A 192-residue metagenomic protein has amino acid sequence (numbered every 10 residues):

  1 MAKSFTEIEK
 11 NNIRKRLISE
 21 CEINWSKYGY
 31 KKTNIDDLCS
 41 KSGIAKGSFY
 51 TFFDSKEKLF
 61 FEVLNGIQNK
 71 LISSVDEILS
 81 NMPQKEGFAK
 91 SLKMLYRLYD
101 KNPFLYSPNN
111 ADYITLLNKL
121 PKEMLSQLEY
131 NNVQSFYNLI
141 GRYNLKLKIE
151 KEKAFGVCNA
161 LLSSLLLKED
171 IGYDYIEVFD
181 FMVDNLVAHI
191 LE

Functional and structural regions predicted by a protein language model:
M1-Y28, K32-D37, K41: Basic, helix-initiating cap at the start of DNA-binding domains
G43-F53: Short hydrophobic/aromatic patch on the recognition helix
S55-F60: Short amphipathic alpha-helical segment with a characteristic S/N-K-E followed by hydrophobic residues
E62, D76-K101: Hydrophobic alpha-helical connector segments
N65-L71: Short, basic, alpha-helical segments at the C-terminal edge of helix-turn-helix-like DNA-binding modules
I72, D76, N118-G156, E177: Amphipathic alpha-helical packing segments from all-alpha helical-bundle domains
L105-N109, I149: Short, hydrophobic secondary-structure boundary micro-motifs
Y143-L186: Hydrophobic/aromatic-rich alpha-helical bundle segments in the mid-to-C-terminal region
